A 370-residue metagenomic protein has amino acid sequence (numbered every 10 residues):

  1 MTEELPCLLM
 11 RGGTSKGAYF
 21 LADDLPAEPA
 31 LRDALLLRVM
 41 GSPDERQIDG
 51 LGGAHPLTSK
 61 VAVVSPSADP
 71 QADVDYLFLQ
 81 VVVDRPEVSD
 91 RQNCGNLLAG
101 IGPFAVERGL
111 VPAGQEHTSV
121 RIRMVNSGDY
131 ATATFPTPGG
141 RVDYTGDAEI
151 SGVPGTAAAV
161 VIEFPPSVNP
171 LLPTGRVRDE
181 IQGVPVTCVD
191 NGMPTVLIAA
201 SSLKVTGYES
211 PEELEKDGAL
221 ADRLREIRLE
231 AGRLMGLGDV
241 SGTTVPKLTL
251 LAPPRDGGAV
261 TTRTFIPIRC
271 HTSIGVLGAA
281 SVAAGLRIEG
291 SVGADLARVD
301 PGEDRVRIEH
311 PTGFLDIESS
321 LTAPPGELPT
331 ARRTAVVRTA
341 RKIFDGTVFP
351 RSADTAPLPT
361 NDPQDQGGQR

Functional and structural regions predicted by a protein language model:
M1-R370: A glycine-rich beta-to-alpha transition motif near the start of alpha/beta enzyme domains, typified by
